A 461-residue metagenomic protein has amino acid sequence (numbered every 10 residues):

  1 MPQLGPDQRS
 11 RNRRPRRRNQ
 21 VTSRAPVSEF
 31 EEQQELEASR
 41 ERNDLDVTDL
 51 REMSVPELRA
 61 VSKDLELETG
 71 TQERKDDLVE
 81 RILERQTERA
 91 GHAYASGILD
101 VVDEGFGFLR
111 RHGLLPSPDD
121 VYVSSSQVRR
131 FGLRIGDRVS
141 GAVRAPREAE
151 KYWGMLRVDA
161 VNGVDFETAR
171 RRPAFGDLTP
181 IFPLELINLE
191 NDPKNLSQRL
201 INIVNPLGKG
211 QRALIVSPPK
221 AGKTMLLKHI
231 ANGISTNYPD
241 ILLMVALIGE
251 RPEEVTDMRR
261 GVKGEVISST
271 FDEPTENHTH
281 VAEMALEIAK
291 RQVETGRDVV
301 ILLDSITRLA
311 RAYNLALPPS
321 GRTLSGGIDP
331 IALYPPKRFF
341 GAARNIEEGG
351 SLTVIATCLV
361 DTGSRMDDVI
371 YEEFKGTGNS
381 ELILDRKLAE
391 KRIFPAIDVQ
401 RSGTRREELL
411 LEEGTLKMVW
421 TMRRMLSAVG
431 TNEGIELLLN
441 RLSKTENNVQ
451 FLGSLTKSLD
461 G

Functional and structural regions predicted by a protein language model:
P2-E31, L36-R42, L99, L109-H112: Arginine-glycine-rich low-complexity intrinsically disordered regions
Q33-A60, Y94, V102, M155-V161 (+1 more regions): N-terminal intrinsically disordered, low-complexity tails of helicases
R42-L50, L67-E73, A90, P218 (+1 more regions): Short acidic, glycine/proline-enriched loop segments that cap or flank alpha-helices
K63-A169: N-terminal "pre-motor" subdomain/linker immediately upstream of P-loop NTPase catalytic cores
I82, V101-D103, R110-G113, S125 (+14 more regions): Flexible glycine-/small-residue-rich
H92-A95, L196-L200, A285-K290, F339: Phosphate-interacting basic helix/loop segments used at nucleotide- and nucleic-acid interfaces
L133-I135, A145-I215: P-loop NTP-binding catalytic core
A213, G222, I230-G461: P-loop NTPase catalytic core
